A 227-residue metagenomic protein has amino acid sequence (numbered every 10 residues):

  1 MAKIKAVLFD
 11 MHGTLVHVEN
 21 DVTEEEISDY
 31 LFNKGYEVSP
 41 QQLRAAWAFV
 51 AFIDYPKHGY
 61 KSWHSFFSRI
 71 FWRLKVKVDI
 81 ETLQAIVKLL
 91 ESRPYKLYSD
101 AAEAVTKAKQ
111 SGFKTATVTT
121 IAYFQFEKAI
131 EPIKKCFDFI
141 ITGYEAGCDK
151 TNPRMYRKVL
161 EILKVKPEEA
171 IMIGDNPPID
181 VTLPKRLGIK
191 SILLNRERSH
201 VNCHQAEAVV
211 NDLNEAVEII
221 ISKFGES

Functional and structural regions predicted by a protein language model:
M1-V7, V78-I80, A102, T106-K109 (+1 more regions): Asp-based, Mg2+/Mn2+-dependent phosphohydrolase catalytic module
A2-S99, E103: N-terminal helical cap/lid subdomain that shapes the substrate entry/recognition surface in HAD-like hydrolases
